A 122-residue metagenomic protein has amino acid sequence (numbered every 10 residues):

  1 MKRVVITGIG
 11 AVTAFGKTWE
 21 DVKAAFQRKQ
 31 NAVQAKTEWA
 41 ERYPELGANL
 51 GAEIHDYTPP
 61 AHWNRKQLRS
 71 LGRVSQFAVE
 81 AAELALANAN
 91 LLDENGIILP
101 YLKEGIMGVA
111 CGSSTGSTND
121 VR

Functional and structural regions predicted by a protein language model:
M1-R122: Conserved "HGTGT" condensation-loop signature of ketosynthase/thiolase-family condensing enzymes that catalyze
